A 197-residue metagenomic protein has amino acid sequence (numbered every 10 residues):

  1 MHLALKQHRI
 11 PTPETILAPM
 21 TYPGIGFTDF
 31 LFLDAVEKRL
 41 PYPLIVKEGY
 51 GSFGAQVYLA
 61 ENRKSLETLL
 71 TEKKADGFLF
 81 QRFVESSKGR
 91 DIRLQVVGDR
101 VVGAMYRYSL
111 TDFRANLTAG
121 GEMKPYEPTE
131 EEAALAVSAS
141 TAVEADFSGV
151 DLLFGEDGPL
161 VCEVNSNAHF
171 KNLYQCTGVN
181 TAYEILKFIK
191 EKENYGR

Functional and structural regions predicted by a protein language model:
M1-G24: Conserved N-proximal alpha/beta basic substrate-recognition cap immediately N-terminal to, or forming the N-lobe
F30-L33, G178-K190: Short, amphipathic alpha-helical "lid/cap" segments that border enzyme active or binding sites
V36-L44: Acidic/histidine-enriched active-site and ligand-binding environments that engage anionic O-linkages
P43-I45, F78-R82, F147-V150: A short linear hydrophobic-aromatic micro-motif
L44, V102-G103, S148, L160-C162: Protein kinase-like catalytic core scaffold
Y50-S140: Phosphate-binding site of ATP-dependent enzymes
L94-V96, G158-N172: A short beta-strand motif that forms the metal-chelation/ATP-contact edge of phosphoryl-transfer active sites
F113-V161, E184, F188-G196: A long amphipathic alpha-helix within ATP-dependent nucleotide-binding catalytic cores
